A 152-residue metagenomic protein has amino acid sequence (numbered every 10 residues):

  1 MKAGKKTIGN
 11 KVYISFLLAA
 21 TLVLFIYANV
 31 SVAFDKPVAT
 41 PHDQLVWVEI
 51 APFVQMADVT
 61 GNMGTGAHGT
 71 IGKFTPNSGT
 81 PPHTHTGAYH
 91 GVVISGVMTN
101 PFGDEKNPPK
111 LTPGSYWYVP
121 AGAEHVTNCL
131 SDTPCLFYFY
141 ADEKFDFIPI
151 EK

Functional and structural regions predicted by a protein language model:
A3-L18: Bacterial N-terminal signal peptides that target proteins for export
F16-Y27: Bacterial N-terminal signal peptides
F25-H68, K152: A short, N-terminal "cap"/entry segment at the start of jelly-roll beta-barrel domains of the cupin/DSBH fold
H68-T84, P120-A121: Conserved short histidine dyad/triad with adjacent acidic residue
T75-N77, H85-D104: Glycine- and acidic-residue-biased ligand/ion/polar-headgroup-sensing regions
T80-P82, N100-P101, V119, E124-L130: Short beta-strand His + acidic residue motifs that chelate non-heme Fe in jelly-roll/DSBH and cupin folds
E105-G122: Short acidic-glycine-tyrosine-enriched beta hairpin
A121-F145: Ligand-binding loop in jelly-roll beta-barrel domains
